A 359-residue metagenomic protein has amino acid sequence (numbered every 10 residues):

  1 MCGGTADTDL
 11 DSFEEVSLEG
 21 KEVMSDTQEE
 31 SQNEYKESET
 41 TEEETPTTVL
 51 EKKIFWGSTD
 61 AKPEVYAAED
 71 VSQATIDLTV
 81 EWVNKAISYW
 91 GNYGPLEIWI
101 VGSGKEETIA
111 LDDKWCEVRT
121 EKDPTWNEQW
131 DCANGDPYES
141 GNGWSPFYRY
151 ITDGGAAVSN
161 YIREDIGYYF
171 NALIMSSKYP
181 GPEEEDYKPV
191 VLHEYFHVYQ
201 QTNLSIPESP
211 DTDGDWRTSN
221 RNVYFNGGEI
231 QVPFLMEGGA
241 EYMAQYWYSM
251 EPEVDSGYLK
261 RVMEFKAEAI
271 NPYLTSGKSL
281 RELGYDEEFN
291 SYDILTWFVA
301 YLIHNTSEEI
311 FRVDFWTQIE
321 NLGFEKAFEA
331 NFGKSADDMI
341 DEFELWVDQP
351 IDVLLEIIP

Functional and structural regions predicted by a protein language model:
C2-L10: Bacterial lipoprotein signal-peptidase II cleavage site
D9-K53: Post-signal peptide N-terminal segment of mature Sec-exported envelope proteins
I54-S72: Acidic/histidine-rich, surface-exposed loop or edge segments in extracytoplasmic proteins
A67-I162, K188, L192-Y195, T202 (+1 more regions): Zn2+-dependent metallopeptidase catalytic core
A86, G239, M243-E253, K260-D338 (+1 more regions): Active-site-proximal alpha-helical
Y89-S103, I206-T212, E251-G257, I310-T317: Surface-exposed patches in mature extracellular/periplasmic domains of secreted proteins
P124-Y168, P207-G227, P272-L283, R312-V313 (+1 more regions): Surface-exposed intrinsically disordered loops and tails
F147-M263: Zinc-dependent metallopeptidase catalytic helix centered on the HExxH motif and its immediate flanking segment
